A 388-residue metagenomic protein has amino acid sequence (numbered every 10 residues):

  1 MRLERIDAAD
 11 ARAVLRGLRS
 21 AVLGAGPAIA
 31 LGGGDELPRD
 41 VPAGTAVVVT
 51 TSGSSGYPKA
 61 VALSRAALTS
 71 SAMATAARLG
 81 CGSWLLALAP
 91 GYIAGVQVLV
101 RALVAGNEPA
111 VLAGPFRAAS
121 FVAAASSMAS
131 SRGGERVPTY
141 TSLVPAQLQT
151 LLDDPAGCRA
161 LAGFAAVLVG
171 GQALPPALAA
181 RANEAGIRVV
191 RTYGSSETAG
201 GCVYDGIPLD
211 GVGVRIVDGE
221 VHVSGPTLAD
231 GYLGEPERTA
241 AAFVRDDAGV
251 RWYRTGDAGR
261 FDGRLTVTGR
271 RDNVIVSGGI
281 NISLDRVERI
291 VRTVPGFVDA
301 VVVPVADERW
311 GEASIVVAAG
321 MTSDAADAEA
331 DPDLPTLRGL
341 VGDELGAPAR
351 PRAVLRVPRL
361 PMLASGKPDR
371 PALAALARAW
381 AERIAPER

Functional and structural regions predicted by a protein language model:
R2-R5, A9-A30, G82-S83, Y92 (+1 more regions): A short helix-loop-beta submotif of the ANL/AMP-binding
A11, G33-T50, G80-S83: Conserved pre-ATP/AMP-binding loop-to-beta segment of ANL
A46-A76: Conserved AMP-binding A3 loop
R65-S71, S83-T150, V190: AMP-binding/adenylate-forming
D153-D205, R215: Gly/Ser/Thr-rich phosphate-binding loop
G225, R251, A258-A349: AMP-binding/adenylate-forming catalytic core of the ANL superfamily
L228-G256, R271-D272, E288: Conserved ANL (AMP-binding/adenylate-forming) active-site segment centered on the GW(Y/F)…HTG consensus within
V303, I315-V317, R338-R388: Conserved C-terminal "lid"/linker of ANL adenylate-forming enzymes
